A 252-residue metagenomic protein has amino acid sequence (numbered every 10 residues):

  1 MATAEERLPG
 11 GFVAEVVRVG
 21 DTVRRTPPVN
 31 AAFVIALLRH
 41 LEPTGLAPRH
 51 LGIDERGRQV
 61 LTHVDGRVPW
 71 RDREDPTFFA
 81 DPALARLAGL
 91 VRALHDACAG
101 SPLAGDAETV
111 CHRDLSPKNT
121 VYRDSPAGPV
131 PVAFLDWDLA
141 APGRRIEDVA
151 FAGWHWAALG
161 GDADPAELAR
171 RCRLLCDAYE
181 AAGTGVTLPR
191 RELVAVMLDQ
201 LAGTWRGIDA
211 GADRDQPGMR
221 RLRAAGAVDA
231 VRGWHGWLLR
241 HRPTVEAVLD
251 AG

Functional and structural regions predicted by a protein language model:
M1-V13, R123-G128, R232-G252: Actinobacteria-biased recognition of intrinsically disordered, low-complexity terminal regions
G10-E15, G20-A97: A conserved alpha-helical element in kinase catalytic cores
A14-R18, H50, G100-D148: Active-site acidic catalytic loop and adjacent metal/ATP-binding pocket of ATP-dependent phosphoryl transfer enzymes
R73-R113, K118, R123-D124, C172 (+1 more regions): Conserved kinase catalytic-core helix
E74-P76, A141-G143, L159-A163: Short, polar/flexible loop-turn hinges at active-site or ligand-entry regions and domain interfaces
D148-A182, Q200-G211: Active-site activation/catalytic loop segments of kinase-like enzymes and analogous catalytic loops in related
E192-L193: Eukaryotic Ser/Thr/Pro-rich intrinsically disordered, low-complexity regulatory regions
W205-G252: ATP/Mg2+ or Mg2+-diphosphate-binding catalytic cores that bind nucleotide phosphates or diphosphates via glycine-rich
